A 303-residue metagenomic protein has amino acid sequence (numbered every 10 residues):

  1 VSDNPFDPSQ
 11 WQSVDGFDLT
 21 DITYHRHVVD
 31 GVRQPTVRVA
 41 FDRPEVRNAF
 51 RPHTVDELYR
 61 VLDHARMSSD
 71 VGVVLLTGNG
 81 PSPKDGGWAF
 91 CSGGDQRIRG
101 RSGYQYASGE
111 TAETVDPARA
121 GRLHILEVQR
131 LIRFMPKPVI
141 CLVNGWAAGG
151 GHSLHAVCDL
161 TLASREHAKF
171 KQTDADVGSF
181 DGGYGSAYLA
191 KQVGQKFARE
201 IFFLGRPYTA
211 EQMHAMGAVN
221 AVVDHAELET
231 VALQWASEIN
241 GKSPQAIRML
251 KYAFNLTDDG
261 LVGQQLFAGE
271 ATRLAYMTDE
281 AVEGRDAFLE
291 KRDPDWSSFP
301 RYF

Functional and structural regions predicted by a protein language model:
V1-K84: Conserved CoA-thioester-binding segment of acyl-CoA-metabolizing enzymes
V14, V46, G78-V128, G178: Glycine- (often His-adjacent) and acidic-residue-rich active-site loop that binds/positions the CoA thioester
R33, D85, A163-A168, V219-L266 (+2 more regions): C-terminal long alpha-helix characteristic of the crotonase
V39, R43, E57-L58, L76 (+7 more regions): Terminal peptide-recognition signature
R43-P44, K242, K291: Short loop-to-helix capping motifs
R130-P244, T278, D286: Crotonase-fold acyl-CoA enzyme core
I201, A253, T257, E270-Y276: Helix-loop "lid/cap" segments that line or gate small-molecule binding pockets
L204, M216, M249-L256, A287 (+1 more regions): Short acidic/histidine-centered micro-motifs embedded in hydrophobic/aromatic stretches that mark compact functional
